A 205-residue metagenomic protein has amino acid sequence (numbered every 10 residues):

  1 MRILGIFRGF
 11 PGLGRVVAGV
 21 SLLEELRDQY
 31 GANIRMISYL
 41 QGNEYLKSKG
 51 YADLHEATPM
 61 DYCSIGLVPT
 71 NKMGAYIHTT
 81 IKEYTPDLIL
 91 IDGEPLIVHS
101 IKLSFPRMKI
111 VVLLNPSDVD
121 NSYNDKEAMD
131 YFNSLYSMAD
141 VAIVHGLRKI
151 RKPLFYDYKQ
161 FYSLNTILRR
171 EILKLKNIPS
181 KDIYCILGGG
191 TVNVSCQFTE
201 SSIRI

Functional and structural regions predicted by a protein language model:
R2, D87-L88, V141, D182: Structural motif
G5-F10, E25-K72, Y76: Conserved nucleotide-sugar phosphate-binding/catalytic loop shared by glycosyltransferases and other
F7-V20: A short, glycine/small-residue-rich beta-strand->loop->alpha-helix junction that serves as a flexible
A57, L187-V194, F198-I205: Catalytic donor nucleotide-activated moiety binding site of glycosyltransferases and closely related
A57-Y62, N115-V119, L168: Short, acidic/turn-prone active-site loops that include or flank metal/cofactor- and phosphate-binding residues
H78-P95: Short N-terminal targeting/anchoring amphipathic segment
S104-N121: Active-site proximal beta-strand in glycosyltransferases
N121-T191: A nucleotide-sugar donor-handling region in carbohydrate enzymes
